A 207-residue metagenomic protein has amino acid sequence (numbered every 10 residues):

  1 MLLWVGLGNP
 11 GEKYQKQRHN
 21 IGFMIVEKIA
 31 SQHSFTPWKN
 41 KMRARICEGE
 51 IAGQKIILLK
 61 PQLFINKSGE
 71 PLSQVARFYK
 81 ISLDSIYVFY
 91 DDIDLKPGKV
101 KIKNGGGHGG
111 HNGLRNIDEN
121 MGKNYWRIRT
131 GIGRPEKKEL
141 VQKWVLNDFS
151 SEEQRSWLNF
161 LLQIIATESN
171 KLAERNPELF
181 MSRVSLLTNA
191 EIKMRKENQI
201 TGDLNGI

Functional and structural regions predicted by a protein language model:
L2-N104, R115-I128, P135-V141, S156-Q163 (+1 more regions): Nucleotide and nucleotide-moiety/phosphate-recognizing core
K101-G107, V145-F149: Short glycine-enriched, charge-decorated loop/helix-capping segments at active-site entrances that position
G109-G113: Hydrophobic alpha-helical segments within soluble ligand-binding/sensing domains
T130-G133, F149: Short, loop-centered acidic/histidine patches that primarily coordinate divalent metals
E152-E153: Short, polar/flexible loop-turn hinges at active-site or ligand-entry regions and domain interfaces
